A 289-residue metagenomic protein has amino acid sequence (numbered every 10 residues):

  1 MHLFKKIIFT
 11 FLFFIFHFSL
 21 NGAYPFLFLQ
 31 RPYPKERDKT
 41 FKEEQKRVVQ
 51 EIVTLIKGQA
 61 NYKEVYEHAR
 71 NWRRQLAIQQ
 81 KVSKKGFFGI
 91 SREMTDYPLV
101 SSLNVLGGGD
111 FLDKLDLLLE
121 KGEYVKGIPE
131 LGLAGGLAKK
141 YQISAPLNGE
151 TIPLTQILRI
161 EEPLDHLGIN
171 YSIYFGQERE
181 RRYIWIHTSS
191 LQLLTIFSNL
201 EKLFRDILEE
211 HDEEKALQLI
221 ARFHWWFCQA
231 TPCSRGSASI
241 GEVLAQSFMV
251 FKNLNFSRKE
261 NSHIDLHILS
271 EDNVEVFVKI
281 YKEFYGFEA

Functional and structural regions predicted by a protein language model:
M1-G22: Classical Sec-dependent N-terminal signal peptides that target proteins to the secretory pathway
S19-A289: FIC/Doc superfamily catalytic core
